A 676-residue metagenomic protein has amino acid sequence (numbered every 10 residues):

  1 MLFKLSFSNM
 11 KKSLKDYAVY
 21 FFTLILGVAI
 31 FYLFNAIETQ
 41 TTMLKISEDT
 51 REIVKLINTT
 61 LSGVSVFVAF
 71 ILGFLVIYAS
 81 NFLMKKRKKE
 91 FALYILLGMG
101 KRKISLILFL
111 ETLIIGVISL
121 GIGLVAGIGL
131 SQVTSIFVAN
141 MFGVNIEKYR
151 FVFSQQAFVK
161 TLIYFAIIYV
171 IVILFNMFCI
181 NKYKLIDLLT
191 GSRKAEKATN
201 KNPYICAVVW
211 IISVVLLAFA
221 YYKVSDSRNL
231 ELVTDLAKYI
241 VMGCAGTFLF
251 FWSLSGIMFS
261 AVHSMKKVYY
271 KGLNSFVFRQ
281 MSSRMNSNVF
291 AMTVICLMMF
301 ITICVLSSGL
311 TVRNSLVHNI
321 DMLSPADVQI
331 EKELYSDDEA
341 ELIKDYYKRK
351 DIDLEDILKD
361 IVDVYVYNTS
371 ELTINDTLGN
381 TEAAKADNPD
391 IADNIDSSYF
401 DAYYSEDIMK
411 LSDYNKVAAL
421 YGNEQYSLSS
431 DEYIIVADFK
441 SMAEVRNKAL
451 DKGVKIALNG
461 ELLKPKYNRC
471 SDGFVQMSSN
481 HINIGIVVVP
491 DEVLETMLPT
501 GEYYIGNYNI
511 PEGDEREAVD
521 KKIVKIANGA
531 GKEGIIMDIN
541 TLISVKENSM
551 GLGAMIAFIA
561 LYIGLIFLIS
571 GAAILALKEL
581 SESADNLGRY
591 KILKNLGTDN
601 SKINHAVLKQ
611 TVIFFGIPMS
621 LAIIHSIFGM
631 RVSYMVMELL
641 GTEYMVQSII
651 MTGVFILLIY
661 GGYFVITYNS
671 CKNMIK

Functional and structural regions predicted by a protein language model:
M1-V28, E196-I212, L216, W252-M299 (+1 more regions): N-terminal Sec/SRP start-transfer signal
L14-Y20, L108-A126, L162, A166 (+3 more regions): Selective transmembrane-helix segments that form parts of the transport pathway or gating/packing helices in multipass
K15-F22, L33-F67, L83-K85, Y94 (+5 more regions): Peri-transmembrane interface segments
A29-G63, F137, Y221, G246 (+5 more regions): Alpha-helical transmembrane segments
A29-M43, Y78-F82, I115-V144, A157-K182 (+6 more regions): Small-residue-rich transmembrane alpha-helices
V76-A92, K182, S264, L273-N274 (+1 more regions): Transmembrane helix boundary and interhelical loop/hinge segments in multi-pass membrane proteins
I320-A554: Nucleotide-cofactor and metal-assisted catalytic machinery
